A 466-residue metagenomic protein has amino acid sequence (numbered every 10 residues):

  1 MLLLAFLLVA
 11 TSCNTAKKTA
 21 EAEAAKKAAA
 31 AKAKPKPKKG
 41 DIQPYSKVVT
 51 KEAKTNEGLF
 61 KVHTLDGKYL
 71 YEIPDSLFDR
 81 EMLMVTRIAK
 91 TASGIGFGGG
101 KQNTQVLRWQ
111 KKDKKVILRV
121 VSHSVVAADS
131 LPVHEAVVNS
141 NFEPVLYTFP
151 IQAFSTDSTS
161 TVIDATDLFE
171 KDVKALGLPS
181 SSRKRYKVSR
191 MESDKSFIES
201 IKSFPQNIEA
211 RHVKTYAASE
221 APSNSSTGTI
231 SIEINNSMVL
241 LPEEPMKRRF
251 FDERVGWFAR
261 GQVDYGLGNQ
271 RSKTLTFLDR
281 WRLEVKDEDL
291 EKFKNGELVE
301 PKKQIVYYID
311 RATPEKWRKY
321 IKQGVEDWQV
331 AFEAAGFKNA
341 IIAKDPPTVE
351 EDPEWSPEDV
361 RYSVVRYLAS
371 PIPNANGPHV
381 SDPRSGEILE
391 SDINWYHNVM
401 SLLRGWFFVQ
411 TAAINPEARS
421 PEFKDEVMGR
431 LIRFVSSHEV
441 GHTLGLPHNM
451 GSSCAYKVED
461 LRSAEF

Functional and structural regions predicted by a protein language model:
M1-L7: Sec-dependent N-terminal signal peptides
V9-S12: C-terminal motif of bacterial Sec signal peptides marking the signal peptidase cleavage site
K17-Y69, I73-T313, A331, P346-L403 (+2 more regions): Auxiliary tRNA-acceptor-end handling modules of aminoacyl-tRNA synthetases
F78, A312-A340: Zn2+-dependent metallopeptidase catalytic core
W317-G324, M428, I432, S436: Stable alpha-helical elements in mature extracytoplasmic
D327, L389, H448: Short, flexible micro-motifs
D345-L368, R430-F466: The catalytic-center signature of Zn2+-dependent metalloproteases
